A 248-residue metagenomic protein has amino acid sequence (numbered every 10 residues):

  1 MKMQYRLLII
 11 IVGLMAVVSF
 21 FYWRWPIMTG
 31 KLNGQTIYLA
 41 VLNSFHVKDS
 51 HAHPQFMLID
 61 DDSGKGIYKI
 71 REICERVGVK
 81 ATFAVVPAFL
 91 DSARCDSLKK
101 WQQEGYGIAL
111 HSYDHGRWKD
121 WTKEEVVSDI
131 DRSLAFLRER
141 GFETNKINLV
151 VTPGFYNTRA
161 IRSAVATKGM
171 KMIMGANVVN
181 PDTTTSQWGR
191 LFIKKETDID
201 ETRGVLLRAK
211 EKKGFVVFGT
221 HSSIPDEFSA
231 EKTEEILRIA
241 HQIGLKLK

Functional and structural regions predicted by a protein language model:
Q4, L8-L58, K65-Y68, R76 (+4 more regions): N-terminal pre-catalytic segment of deacetylase/amide-hydrolase enzymes
V47-D49, K99-K100, L207-R208: Short secondary-structure boundary/capping segments
H53-F56, K69, E75-S163, T167-K171 (+2 more regions): Metal-dependent polysaccharide deacetylase catalytic core of the NodB/CE4 family, i.e., the active-site-bearing domain
D91, K195-I199: A conditional alpha-helix N-cap/helix-loop micro-motif detector
M172-G175, K246-K248: A structural signal for short, well-ordered beta-strand segments and their strand-loop junctions that often border
D198-A209: A short, acidic, amphipathic alpha-helical segment used as a generic capping/interface helix at domain edges
